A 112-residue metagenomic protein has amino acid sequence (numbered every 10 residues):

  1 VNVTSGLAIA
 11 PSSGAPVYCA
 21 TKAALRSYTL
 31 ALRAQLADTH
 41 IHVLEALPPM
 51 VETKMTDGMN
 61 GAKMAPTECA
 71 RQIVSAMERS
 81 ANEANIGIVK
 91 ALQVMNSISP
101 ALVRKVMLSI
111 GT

Functional and structural regions predicted by a protein language model:
V1, T39-L44, A84: Rossmann-like NAD(H)/NADP(H) cofactor-binding core
S5: Residue(s) in the substrate-gating loop at a strand-loop-helix junction that position the organic substrate next
A8, V51-E52, T56: Conserved sequence/active-site signature of Rossmann-fold short-chain dehydrogenase/reductase
A10, A31-H42: Active-site-adjacent segment of SDR/Rossmann-fold oxidoreductases
S12-P16: Active-site loop immediately N-terminal to the catalytic Tyr-X3-Lys motif of short-chain dehydrogenase/reductase
T21: Active-site helix of classical SDR
H42-E52: Conserved SDR Rossmann-fold cofactor-binding beta-strand/turn motif
E45, D57-S97: C-terminal helical subdomain
